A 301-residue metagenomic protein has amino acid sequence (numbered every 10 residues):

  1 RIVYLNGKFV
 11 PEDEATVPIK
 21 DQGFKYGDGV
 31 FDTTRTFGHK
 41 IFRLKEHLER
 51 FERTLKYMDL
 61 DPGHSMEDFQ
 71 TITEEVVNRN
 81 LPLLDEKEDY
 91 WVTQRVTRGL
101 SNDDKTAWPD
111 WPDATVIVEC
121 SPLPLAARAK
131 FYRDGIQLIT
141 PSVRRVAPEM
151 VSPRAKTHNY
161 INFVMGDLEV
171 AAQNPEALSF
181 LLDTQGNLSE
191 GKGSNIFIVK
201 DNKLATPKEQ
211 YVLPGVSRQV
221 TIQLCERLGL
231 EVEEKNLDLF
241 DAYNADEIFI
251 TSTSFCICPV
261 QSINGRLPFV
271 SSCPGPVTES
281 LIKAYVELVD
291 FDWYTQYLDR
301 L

Functional and structural regions predicted by a protein language model:
R1-F180, T184-N187, L213, Q223-L301: Conserved alpha/beta cores of soluble small-molecule-handling proteins
S179-F180, N187-E209, P214: Glycine- and Gly-Pro-enriched alpha-helical subdomains that act as flexible, kink-prone "lid/hinge" or packing modules
S217-R218: Secondary-structure junction motif
